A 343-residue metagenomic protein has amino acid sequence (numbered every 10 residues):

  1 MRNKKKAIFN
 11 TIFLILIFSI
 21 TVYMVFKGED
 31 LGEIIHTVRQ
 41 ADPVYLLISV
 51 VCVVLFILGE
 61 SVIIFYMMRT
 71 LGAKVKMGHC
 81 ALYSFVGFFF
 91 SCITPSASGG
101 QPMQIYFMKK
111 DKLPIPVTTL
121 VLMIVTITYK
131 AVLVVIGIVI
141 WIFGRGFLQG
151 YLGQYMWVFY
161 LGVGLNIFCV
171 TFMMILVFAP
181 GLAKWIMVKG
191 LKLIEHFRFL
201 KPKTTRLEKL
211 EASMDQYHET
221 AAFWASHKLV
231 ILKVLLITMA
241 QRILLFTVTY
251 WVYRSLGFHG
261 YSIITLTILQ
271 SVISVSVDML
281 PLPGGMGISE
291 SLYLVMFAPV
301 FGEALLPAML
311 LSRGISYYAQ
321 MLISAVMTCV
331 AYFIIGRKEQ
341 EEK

Functional and structural regions predicted by a protein language model:
M1-G32, H36, F90-K201, L282 (+1 more regions): Transmembrane helix-loop-helix hairpins in multi-pass inner-membrane proteins
A7-F9, Q40-S49, A222-L236: Membrane-interface helix starts
G32-Q40, M108, S213-A225: A short amphipathic helical element positioned immediately N-terminal to and/or at the very start of a transmembrane
L46-V50, M77-L82, V158-V163, I231-L236 (+2 more regions): Hydrophobic alpha-helical transmembrane segments
S61-F85, V252-L269, Y293: Membrane-embedded helical hairpins/re-entrant loop segments and their flanking transmembrane helices within multi-pass
G78-G87, I124, I264-V275, A304-G314: Alpha-helical transmembrane segments of multi-pass membrane proteins
H196-D215: Short, membrane-interfacial amphipathic segments enriched in basic
F223-V272: Transmembrane helical segments that form the transport core of multi-pass membrane transport proteins
